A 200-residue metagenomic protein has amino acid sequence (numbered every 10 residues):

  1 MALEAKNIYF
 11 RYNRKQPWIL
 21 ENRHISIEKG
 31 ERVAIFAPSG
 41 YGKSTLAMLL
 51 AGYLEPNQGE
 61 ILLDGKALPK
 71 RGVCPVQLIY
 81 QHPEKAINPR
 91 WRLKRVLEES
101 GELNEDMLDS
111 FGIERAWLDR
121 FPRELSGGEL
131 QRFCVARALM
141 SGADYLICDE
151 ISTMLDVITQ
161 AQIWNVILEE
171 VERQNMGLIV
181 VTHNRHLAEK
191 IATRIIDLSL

Functional and structural regions predicted by a protein language model:
M1-A5, Y9-N22: A short, flexible loop at the N-terminus of ABC-type nucleotide-binding domains that lies
A51: Helix-to-loop junction immediately C-terminal to a conserved catalytic motif
G59-G72: Conserved ABC transporter NBD signature motif
H82, P89-L103: Q-loop/switch helix immediately C-terminal to the Walker
F121-L125, E129: Conserved ABC ATPase signature
V135, I147: Hydrophobic anchor residue at the start of the ABC signature
V181-H183: H-loop/switch region of ABC-family ATPase nucleotide-binding domains
